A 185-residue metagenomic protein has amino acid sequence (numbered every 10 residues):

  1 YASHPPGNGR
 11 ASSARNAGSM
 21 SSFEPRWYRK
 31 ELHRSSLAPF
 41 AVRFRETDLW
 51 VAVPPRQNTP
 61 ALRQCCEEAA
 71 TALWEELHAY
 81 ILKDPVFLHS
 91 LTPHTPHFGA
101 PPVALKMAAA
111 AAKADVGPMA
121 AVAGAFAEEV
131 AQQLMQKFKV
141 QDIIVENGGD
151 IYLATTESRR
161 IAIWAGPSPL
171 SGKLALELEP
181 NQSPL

Functional and structural regions predicted by a protein language model:
Y1-M20: N-terminal amphipathic/basic-hydrophobic helices that include classical n-h-c signal peptides and signal-anchor
R15-F40, F44-L185: Mature catalytic core of soluble alpha/beta enzymes
